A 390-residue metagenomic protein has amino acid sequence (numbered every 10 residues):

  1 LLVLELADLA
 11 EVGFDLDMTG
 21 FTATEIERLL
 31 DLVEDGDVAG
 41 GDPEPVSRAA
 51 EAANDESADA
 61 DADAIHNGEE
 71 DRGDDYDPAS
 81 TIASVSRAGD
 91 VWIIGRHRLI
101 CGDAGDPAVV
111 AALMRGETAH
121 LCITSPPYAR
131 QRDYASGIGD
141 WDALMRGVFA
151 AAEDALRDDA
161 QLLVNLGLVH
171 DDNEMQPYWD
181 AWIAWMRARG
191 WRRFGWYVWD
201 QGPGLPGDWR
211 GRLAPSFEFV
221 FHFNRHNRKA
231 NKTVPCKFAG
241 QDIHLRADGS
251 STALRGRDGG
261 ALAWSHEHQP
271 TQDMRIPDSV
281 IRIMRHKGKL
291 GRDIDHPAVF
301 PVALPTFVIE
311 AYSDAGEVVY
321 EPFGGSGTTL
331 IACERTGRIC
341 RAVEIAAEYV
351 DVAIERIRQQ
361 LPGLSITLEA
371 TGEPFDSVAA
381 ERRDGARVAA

Functional and structural regions predicted by a protein language model:
L1-D351, A390: Core catalytic lobe of class I
M18, W264, G363-I366, A370: Generic detector of low-complexity/intrinsically disordered segments and short hydrophobic N-terminal stretches
L29-L32, A370, R382: Non-catalytic, charged low-complexity extensions flanking SF2 helicase motor domains
D59, P127, T367, D376-A379: Serine/proline-rich low-complexity intrinsically disordered segments, especially terminal tails, linkers
W92-G95, I354-L368: Short, conserved SAM-binding/catalytic segment of Class I S-adenosyl-L-methionine-dependent methyltransferases
A104-P107, A370-P374: Conserved SAM/SAH-binding loop
G372-G385: Conserved P-loop NTPase motor core of helicases/translocases
